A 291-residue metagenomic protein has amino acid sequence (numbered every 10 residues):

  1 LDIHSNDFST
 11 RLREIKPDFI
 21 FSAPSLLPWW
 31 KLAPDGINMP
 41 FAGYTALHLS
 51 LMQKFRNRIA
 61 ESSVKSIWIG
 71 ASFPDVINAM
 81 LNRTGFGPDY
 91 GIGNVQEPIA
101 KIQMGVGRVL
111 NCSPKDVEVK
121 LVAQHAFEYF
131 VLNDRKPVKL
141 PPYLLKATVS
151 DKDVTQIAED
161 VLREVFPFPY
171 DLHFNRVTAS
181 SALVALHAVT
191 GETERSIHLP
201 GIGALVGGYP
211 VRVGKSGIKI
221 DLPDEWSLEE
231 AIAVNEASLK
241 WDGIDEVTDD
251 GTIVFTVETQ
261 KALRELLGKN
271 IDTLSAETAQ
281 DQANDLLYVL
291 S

Functional and structural regions predicted by a protein language model:
L1-P17: Conserved Rossmann-fold cofactor-binding substructure of NAD(P)-dependent oxidoreductases
D18, I37-S63: NAD(P)-cofactor binding segment of oxidoreductase domains
I20-S22, G70: Redox-cofactor binding/interface segments in oxidoreductases and associated redox assembly factors
A23-P28: Conserved NAD(P)H cofactor-binding loop of Rossmann-fold oxidoreductase domains
W29-K31, N78-A79: Glycine/Thr-rich phosphate-binding loops of Rossmann-like dinucleotide-binding domains
K31-P40, T84: Surface-exposed, active-site-proximal loop segments in enzymatic domains
R56-N57, V64-L145, N175-R176: Rossmann-like dinucleotide-binding core of oxidoreductases
N111-S291: Long, compositionally biased stretches enriched for glycine and/or charged residues
